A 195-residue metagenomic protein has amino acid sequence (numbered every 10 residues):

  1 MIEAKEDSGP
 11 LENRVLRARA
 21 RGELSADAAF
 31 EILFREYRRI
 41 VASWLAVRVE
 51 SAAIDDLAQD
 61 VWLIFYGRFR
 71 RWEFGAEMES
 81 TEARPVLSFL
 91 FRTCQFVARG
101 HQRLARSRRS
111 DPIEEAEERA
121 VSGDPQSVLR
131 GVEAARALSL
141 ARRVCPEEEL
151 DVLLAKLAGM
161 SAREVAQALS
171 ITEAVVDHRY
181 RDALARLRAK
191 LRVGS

Functional and structural regions predicted by a protein language model:
I2-G9, A20-A46, Y66: A short, charge-rich alpha-helical start-of-domain segment used by transcription regulators
S8-L11, G100, R108-A134: Internal acidic/polar
L33-Y37, V41, V61, L90 (+3 more regions): Hydrophobic/aromatic residues within well-ordered alpha-helical segments
A42, I54-W62, L150-L154: Short, well-structured alpha-helical segments
V47, R71-F74, F91-I113, P125: Arg/Lys-rich amphipathic alpha helix in sigma70-family domain 2
D56-L63, G67, S80-F96: Structural recognition of an alpha-helix C-terminal capping motif at a helix-to-coil junction
Q95, R99, A162-S195: DNA-recognition helix of helix-turn-helix
V121-S161, Q167, H178: Amphipathic alpha-helical segment used for protein-protein interaction
